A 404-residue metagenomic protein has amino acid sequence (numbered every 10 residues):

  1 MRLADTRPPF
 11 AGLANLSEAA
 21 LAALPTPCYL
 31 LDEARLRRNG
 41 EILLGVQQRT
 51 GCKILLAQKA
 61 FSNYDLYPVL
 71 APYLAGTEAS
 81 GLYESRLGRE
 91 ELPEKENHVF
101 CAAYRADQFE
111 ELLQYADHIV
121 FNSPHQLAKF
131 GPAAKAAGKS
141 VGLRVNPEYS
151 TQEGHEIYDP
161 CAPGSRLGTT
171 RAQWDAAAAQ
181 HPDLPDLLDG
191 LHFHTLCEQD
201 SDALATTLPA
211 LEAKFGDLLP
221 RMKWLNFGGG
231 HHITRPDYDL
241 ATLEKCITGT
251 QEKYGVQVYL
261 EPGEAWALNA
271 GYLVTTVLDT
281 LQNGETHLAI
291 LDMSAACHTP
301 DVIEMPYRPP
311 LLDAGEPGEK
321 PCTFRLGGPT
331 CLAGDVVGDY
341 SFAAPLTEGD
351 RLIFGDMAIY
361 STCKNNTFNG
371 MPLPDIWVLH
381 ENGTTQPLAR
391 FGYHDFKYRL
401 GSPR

Functional and structural regions predicted by a protein language model:
D5-Y104, Q108, S294, F342-G355 (+2 more regions): N-terminal capping/small domains of soluble enzymes
E18-L24, G190-H194, G228: A short small-residue
R49-W224, C246-G249: Active-site-proximal beta-alpha core segment in soluble small-molecule metabolic enzymes
Y149-T151, C197, I233, W266 (+1 more regions): Feature marks short, surface-exposed loop/turn motifs that line or immediately flank catalytic pockets and channel
H194-L196, L225-T234, P262-A265: Glycine-rich beta-strand-to-loop/alpha-helix junction loops that act as flexible
A205-A210, D239-K245, T275, S341: Charged helix-capping and loop-helix junction motifs
C246, Q257-R404: Charged (often Lys/Glu-rich) extended helix/loop segments that serve as interaction or gating elements
